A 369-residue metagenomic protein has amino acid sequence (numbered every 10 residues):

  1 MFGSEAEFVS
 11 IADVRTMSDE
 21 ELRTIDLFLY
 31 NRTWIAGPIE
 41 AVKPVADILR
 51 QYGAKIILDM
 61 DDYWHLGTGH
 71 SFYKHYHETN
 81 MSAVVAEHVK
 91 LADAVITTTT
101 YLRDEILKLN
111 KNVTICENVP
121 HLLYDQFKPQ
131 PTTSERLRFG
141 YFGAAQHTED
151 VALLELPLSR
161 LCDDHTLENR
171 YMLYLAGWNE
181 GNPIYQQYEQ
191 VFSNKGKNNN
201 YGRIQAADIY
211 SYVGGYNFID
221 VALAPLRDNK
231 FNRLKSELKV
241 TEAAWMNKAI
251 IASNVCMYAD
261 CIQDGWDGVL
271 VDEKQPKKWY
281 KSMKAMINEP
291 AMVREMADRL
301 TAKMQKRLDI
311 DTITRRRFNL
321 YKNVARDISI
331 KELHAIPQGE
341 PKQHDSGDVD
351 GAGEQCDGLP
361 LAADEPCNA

Functional and structural regions predicted by a protein language model:
M1, H121-Q126, T132-G214: Conserved catalytic-core segment of nucleotide-activated headgroup transferases in glycan assembly
F28, L49-L66: Active-site proximal beta-strand in glycosyltransferases
H75-A94: Membrane-proximal helix-turn-helix segments that form the acceptor-binding/catalytic region of lipid-linked
K90-F127: Donor nucleotide-sugar binding/catalytic pocket of nucleotide-sugar-dependent glycosyltransferases
E149, N199, R203-E242, A252-D260: Nucleotide-sugar-dependent
D264-G265, V269-P276, A285-P290: Conserved acidic donor-binding segment of nucleotide-sugar-dependent glycosyltransferases
K274, P290-R326: A charged, aromatic-enriched C-terminal amphipathic alpha-helix characteristic of glycosyltransferases across folds
I310-G347, C367: C-terminal alpha-helical cap of glycosyltransferases
